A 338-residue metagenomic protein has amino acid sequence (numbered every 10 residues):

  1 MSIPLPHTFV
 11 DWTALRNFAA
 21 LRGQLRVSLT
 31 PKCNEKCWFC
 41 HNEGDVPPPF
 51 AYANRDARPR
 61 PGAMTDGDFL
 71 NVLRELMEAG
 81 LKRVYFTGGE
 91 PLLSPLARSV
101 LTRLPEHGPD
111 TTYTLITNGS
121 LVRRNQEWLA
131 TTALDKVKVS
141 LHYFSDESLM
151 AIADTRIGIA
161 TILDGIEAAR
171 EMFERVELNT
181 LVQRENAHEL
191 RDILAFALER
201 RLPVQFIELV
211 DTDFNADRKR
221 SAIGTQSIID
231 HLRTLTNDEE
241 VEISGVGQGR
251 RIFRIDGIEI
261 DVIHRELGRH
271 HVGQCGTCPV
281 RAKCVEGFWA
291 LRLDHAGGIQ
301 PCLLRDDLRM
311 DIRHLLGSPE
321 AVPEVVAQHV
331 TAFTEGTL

Functional and structural regions predicted by a protein language model:
M1-R26, T30-F39, L232-V241, D306: Flexible, acidic/Gly-rich N-terminal and inter-domain linker regions that tether and position cofactor-handling modules
N17-D66, A79, P301-C302: Canonical Radical SAM [4Fe-4S] cluster-binding loop centered on the CxxxCxxC motif and its immediate flanking residues
G23-V27, V84-F86, Y113-L115, V137-V139 (+2 more regions): Hydrophobic faces of well-ordered beta-strands that scaffold small-molecule active sites in alpha/beta enzyme cores
P47-N71, P91-K136, L141-A151, T155-T161 (+2 more regions): Canonical radical SAM enzyme core domain
L76, L104, W128-L129, I166-A169 (+1 more regions): Generic structural signal for hydrophobic
L81, D110, L134, F173-R175: A structural motif
H142, E147, A151, T155-L163 (+2 more regions): Radical SAM enzyme [4Fe-4S]-AdoMet core and its adjacent flexible, acidic and glycine-rich loops/tails across
T212-L338: Accessory C-terminal segments flanking Radical SAM cores
